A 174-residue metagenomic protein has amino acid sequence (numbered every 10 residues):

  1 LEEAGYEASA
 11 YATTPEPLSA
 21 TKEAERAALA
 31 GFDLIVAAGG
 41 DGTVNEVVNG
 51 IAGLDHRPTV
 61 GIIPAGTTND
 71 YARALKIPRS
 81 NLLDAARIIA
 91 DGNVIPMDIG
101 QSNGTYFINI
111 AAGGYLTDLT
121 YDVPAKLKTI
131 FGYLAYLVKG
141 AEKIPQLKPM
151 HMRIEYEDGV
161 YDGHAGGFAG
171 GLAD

Functional and structural regions predicted by a protein language model:
L1-I35, N45: ATP/NTP phosphate-donor binding region
A4, Y11-T14, A52-G170: Catalytic core of DAGKc-family lipid kinases
A20, G42-V47, D70, M97: Short glycine/serine/threonine-rich phosphate/pyrophosphate-binding segments that cradle anionic phosphate groups
E23, E46-G50, N93: A short acidic, amphipathic alpha-helical/loop segment
I35-V36, A52: Nuclease catalytic cores that cleave nucleic-acid phosphodiester bonds, predominantly acidic two-metal-ion
A37-A38, I62: Short beta-strand scaffold positions
G39-G40, A112: Helix N-cap/beta->alpha junction signal
A173-D174: Short, charged/polar surface micro-motifs in flexible loops or helix N-caps
